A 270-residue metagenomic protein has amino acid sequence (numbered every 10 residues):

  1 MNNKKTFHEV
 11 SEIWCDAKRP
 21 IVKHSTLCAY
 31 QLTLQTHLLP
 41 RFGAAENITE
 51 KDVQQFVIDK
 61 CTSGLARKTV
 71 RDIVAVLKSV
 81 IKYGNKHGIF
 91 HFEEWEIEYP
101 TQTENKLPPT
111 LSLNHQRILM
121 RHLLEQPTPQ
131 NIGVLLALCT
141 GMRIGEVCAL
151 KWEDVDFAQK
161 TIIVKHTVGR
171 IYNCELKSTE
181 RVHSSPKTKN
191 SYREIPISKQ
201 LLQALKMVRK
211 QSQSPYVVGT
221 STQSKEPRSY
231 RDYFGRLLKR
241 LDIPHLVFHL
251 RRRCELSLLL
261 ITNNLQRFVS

Functional and structural regions predicted by a protein language model:
M1-Q54: N-terminal DNA-binding module of tyrosine recombinases/phage integrases
L32, P196-P244: Active-site/catalytic core of tyrosine-dependent DNA strand-transfer enzymes
T33, H37, A45-I58, S63-E96 (+1 more regions): N-terminal DNA-binding recognition helix of tyrosine site-specific recombinases/integrases
I48, S224, P244-N263: Short basic/aromatic active-site micro-motif
C61, A137-L138, L259-I261: Short amphipathic helical patch at the helix-1/turn junction of helix-turn-helix
R67, R71, K86, F90-H91 (+4 more regions): Basic, Lys/Arg- and aromatic-enriched nucleic-acid-binding interface segment
A149-V155, T262, V269-S270: A short, basic/aromatic helix-end/turn motif that makes direct DNA contacts
L150-M207: Conserved tyrosine-mediated DNA breakage-rejoining catalytic core shared by Y-recombinases
